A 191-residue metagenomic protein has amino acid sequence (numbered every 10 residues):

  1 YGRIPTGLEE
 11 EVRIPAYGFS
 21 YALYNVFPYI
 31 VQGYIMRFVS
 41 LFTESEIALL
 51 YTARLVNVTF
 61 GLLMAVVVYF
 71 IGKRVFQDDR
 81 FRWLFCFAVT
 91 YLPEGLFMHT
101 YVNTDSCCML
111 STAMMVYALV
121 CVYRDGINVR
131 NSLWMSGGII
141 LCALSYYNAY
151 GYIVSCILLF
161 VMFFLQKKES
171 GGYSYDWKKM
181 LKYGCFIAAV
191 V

Functional and structural regions predicted by a protein language model:
Y1-A53: Interfacial juxtamembrane loops and adjacent helix segments that form the catalytic/substrate-binding surfaces
Y1-I4, I187-V191: Transmembrane signal-anchor helices characteristic of membrane glycosylation enzymes that use polyprenol
E44-I47, V68-Y91: Transmembrane-helix signature of polytopic, membrane-embedded enzymes that assemble or transfer cell-envelope glycans
Y51-V75, M114: Transmembrane-helix motifs of polytopic, lipid-linked glycan transferases
V67-F70, C107-D125, W134-I139, S155-C156: Specific aromatic-rich, kink-prone transmembrane helix
F97-C108: Short acidic/glycine- and proline-prone juxtamembrane loop motifs at membrane-interface regions of multi-pass membrane
C121-R124, Y152-A189: Perimembrane helix-loop-helix junctions
N131-Y147: Membrane-interface alpha helices of multi-pass inner-membrane proteins
